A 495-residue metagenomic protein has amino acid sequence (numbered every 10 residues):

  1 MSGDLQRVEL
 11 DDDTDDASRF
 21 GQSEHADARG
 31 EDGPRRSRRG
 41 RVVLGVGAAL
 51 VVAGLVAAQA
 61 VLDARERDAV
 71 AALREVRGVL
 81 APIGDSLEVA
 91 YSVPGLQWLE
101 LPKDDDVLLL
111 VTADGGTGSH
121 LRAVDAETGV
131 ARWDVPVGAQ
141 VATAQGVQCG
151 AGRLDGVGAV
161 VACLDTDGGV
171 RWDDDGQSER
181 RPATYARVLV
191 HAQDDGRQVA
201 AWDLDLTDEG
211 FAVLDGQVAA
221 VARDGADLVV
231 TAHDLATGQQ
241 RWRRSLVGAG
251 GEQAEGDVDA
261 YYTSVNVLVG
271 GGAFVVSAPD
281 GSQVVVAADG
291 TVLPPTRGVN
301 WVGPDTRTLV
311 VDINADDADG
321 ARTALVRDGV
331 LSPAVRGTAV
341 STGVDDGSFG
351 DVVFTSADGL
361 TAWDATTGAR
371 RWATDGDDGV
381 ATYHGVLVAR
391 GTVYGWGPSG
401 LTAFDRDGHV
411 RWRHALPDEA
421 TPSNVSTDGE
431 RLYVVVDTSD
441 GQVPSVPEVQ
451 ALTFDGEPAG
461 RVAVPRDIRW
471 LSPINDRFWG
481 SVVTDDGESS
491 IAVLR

Functional and structural regions predicted by a protein language model:
S2-R495: Secretory-pathway ectodomains
